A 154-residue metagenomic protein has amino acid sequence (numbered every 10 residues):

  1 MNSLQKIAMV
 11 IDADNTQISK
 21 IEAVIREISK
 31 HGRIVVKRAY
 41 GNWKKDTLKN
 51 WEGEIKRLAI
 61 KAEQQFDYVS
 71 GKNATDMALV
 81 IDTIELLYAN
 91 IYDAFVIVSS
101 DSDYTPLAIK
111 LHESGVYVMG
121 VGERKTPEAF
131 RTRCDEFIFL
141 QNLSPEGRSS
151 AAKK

Functional and structural regions predicted by a protein language model:
M1-Y88, I109-K110, Y117: Domain-level signal for Mg2+-assisted phosphodiester chemistry and nucleotide/NA-binding surfaces in nucleic-acid
I7, D93, D135: Conserved acidic residues
A13, D67, S100, V116 (+2 more regions): Short, ordered loop/turn segments at secondary-structure junctions
N15-Q17, W43-D46, S102-Y104, K125-T126 (+1 more regions): Conserved nucleotide-binding/hydrolysis micro-motifs of P-loop NTPases
Y40, D93-S100, L107, L111 (+1 more regions): Acidic beta-strand-to-loop metal/phosphate-binding motif
K72, K125-A129, P145-G147: Short gly/pro/ser/thr-enriched loop/turn and capping motifs at secondary-structure boundaries
A108-L140: VWA/integrin I-like adhesion module and closely mimicked acidic/polar interface patches used
E146-K154: N-terminal regulatory modules in eukaryotic regulatory proteins
